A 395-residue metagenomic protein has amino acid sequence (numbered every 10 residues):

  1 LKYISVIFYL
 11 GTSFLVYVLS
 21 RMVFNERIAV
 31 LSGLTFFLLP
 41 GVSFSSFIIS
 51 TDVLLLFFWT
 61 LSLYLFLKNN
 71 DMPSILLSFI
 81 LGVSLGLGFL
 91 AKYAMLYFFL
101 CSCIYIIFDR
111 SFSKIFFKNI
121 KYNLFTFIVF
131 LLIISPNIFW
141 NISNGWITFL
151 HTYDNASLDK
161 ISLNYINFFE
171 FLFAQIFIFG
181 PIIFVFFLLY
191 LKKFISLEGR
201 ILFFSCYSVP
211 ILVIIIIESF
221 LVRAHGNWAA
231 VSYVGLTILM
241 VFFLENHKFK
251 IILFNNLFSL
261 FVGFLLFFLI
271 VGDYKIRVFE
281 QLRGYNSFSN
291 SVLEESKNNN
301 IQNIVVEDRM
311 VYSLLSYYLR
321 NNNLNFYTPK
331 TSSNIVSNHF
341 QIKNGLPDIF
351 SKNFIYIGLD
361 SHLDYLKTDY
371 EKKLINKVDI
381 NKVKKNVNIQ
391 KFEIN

Functional and structural regions predicted by a protein language model:
Y3-V23, L61, L65: Transmembrane-helix motifs of polytopic, lipid-linked glycan transferases
M22-R27, S62-L77, F194, L244: Membrane-interface transmembrane helices that cradle and orient dolichyl/undecaprenyl
S32-P40, L85, F89: Short helix- or helix-capping micro-motifs that position conserved polar/aromatic residues at function-defining sites
G41-L54: Short acidic/glycine- and proline-prone juxtamembrane loop motifs at membrane-interface regions of multi-pass membrane
L87, F99-R200, I211-S219: Transmembrane-lumen/periplasm boundary regions of multi-pass, lipid-linked membrane glycan transferases
I178-P181, V209, L221-K248: Hydrophobic/aromatic-rich transmembrane helices and adjacent perimembrane loops
E245-G272: Signature aromatic-anchored transmembrane alpha helix within multi-pass, membrane-resident enzymes that catalyze glycan
G284-N395: Luminal/periplasmic acceptor-recognition loop/helix of membrane-associated glycosyltransferases
